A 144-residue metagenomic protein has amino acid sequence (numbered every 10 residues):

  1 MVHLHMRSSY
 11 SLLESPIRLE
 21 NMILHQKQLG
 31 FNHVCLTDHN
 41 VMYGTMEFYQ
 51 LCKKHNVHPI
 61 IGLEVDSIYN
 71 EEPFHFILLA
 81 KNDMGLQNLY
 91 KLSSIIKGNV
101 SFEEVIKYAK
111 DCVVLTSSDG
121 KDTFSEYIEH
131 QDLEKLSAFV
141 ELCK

Functional and structural regions predicted by a protein language model:
M1-K144: Phosphodiester-processing cores and adjacent nucleic acid-binding clamps
